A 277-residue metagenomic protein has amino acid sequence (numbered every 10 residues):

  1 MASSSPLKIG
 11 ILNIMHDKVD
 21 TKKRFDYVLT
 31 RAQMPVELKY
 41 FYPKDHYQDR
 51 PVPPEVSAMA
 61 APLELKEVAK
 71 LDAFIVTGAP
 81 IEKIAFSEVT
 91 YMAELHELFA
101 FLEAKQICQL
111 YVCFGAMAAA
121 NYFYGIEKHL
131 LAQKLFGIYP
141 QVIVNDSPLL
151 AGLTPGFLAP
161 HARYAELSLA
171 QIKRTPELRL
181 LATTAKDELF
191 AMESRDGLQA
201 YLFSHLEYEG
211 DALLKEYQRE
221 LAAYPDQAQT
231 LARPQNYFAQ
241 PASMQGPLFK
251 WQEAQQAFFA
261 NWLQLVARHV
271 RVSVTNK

Functional and structural regions predicted by a protein language model:
M1-D45, A60, E64-K66, K70 (+2 more regions): Amide-donor transfer/coupling interface in amidating biosynthetic enzymes
Y27, V56, F86, Y91-M92 (+3 more regions): Hydrophobic alpha-helical segments
K44-S57: N-terminal beta-loop-helix "entrance" segment that forms/cooperates in small-molecule cofactor or anionic ligand
P54-A61, A93-L95: Short acidic (Asp/Glu) patches
V56, T77-P80, Q240-M244: Short glycine/proline-rich turn/loop motifs
L71, V76-V144: Cysteine-nucleophile active-site neighborhood
